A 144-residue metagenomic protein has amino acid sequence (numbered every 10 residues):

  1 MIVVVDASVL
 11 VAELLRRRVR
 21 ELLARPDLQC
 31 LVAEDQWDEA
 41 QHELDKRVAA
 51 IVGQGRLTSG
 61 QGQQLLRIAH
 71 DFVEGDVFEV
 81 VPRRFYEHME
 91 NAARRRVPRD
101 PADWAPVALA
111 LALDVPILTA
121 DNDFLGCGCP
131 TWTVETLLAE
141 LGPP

Functional and structural regions predicted by a protein language model:
M1-W37: Short, well-structured N-terminal submotif of metal-dependent ribonuclease cores
D6, D103, D121: Acidic active-site catalytic centers that drive phospho-/nucleotidyl reactions and related ester hydrolyses
V19-L23, V48-A49, V134-T136: Glycine-rich, phosphate-binding/catalytic loops in enzymes
P26, E34-A92: PIN-domain endoribonuclease scaffold, especially VapC-family toxins
V32-A33, W37, L111-P144: Acidic, PIN/NYN-like endoribonuclease modules and their adjacent C-terminal/linker elements
G75-P116: Active-site neighborhoods of divalent-metal-dependent phosphate/nucleic-acid chemistry enzymes
